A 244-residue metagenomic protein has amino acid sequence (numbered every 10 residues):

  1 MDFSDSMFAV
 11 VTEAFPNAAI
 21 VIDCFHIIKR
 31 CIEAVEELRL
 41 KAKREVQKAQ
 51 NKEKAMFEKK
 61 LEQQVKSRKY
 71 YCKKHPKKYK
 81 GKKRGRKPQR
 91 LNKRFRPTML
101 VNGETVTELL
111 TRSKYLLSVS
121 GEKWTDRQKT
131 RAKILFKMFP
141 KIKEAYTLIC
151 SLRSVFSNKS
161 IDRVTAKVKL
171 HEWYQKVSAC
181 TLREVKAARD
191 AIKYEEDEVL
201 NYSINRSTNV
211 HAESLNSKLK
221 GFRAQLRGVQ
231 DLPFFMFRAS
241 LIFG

Functional and structural regions predicted by a protein language model:
M1-F15, K48, K52-G244: Acidic/histidine-rich catalytic cores and adjacent linkers of DNA breakage/strand-transfer/modification proteins
N17-V35: Inter-helix linker motif
A18-A19, A42-Q47: Short, polar/flexible loop-turn hinges at active-site or ligand-entry regions and domain interfaces
I27-R30, L40, I204: Generic structural "secondary-structure junction" signal
E33-R44: Short, surface-exposed amphipathic charged segments that create phosphate/polyanion-binding patches used for binding
